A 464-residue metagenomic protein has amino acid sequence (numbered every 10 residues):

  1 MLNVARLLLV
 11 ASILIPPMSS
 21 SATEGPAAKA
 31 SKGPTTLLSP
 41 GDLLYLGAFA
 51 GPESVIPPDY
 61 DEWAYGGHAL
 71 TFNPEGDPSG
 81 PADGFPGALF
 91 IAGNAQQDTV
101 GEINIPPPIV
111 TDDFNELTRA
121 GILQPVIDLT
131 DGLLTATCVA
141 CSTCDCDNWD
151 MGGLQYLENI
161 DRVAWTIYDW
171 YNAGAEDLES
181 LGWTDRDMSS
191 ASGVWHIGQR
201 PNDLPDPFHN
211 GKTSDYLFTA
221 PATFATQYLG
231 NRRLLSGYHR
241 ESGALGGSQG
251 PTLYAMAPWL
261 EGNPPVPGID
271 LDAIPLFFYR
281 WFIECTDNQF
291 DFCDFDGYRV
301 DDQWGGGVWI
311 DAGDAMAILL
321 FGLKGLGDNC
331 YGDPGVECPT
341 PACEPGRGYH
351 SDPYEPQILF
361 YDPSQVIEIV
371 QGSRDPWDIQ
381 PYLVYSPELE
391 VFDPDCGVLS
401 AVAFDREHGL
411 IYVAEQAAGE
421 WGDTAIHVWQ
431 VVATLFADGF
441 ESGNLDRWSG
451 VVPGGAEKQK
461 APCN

Functional and structural regions predicted by a protein language model:
M1-R6, L70: Positively charged n-region of N-terminal signal peptides that target proteins for export
L7-P17: Bacterial N-terminal signal peptides
S19-S21: Serine residues within intrinsically disordered or low-complexity segments
T23-A433: Sequence/structural signature of beta-propeller domains
G25, A30, S442, K458-A461: Intrinsic disorder/low-complexity segments enriched in polar/small residues
T434-R447: Extracellular carbohydrate-recognition regions
L445-N464: Extracellular glycan-recognition surfaces and repeat-rich motifs
